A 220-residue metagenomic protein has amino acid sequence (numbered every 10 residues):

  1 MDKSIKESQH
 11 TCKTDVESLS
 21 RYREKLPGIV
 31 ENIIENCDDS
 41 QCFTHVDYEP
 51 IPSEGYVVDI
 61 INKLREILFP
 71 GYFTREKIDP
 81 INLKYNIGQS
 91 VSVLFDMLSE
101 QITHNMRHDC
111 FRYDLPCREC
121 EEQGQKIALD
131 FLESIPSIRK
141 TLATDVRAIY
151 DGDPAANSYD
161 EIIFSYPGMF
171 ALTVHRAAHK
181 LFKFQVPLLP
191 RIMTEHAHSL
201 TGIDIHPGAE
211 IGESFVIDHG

Functional and structural regions predicted by a protein language model:
M1-I192: Terminal amphipathic alpha-helical/low-complexity segments used for targeting or macromolecular assembly
H196-G220: Structural signal for interior beta-strand "rungs" in well-ordered beta-sheet cores of soluble enzyme domains
